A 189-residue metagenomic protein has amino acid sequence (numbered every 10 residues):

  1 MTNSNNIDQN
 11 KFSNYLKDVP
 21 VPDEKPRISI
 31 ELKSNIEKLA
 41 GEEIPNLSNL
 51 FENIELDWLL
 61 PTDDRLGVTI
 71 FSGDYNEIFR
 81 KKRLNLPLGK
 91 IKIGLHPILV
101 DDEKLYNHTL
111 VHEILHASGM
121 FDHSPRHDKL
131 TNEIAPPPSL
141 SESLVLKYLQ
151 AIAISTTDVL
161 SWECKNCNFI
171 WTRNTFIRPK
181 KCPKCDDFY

Functional and structural regions predicted by a protein language model:
M1-Q9: N-terminal membrane-targeting/insertion segments
K11, L16-K104, M120-Y189: Metalloprotease/metallohydrolase-associated module, dominated by Zn2+-dependent proteases
H108-M120: Active-site recognition of the HExxH zinc-binding catalytic motif
